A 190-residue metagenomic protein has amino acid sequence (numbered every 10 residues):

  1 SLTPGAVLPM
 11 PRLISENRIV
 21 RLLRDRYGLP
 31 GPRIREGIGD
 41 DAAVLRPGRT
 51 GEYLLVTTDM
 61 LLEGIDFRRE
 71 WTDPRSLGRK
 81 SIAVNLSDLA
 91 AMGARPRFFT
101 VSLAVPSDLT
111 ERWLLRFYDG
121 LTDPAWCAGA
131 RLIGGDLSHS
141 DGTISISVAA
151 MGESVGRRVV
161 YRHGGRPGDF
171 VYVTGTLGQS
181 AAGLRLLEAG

Functional and structural regions predicted by a protein language model:
L2, V7-G190: Helix-biased detector of long, well-ordered alpha-helical tracts
